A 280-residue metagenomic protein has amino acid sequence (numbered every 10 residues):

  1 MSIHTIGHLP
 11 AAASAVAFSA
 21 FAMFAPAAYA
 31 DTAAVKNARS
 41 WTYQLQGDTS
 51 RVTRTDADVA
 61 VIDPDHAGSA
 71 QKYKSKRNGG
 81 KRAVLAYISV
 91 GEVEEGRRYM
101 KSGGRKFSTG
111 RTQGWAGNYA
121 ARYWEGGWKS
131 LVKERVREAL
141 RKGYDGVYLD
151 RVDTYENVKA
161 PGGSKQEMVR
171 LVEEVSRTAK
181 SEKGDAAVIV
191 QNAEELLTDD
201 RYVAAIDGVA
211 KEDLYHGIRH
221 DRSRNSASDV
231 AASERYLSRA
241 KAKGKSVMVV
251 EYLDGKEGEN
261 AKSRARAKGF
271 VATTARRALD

Functional and structural regions predicted by a protein language model:
M1-A30: Secretory targeting and sorting signals
Y29-D280: Glycan-processing catalytic domains of CAZymes
